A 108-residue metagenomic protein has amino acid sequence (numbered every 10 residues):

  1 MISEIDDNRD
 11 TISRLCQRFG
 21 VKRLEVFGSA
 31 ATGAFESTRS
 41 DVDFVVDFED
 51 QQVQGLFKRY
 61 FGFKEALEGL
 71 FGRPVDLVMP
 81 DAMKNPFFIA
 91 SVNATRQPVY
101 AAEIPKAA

Functional and structural regions predicted by a protein language model:
M1-E25, A31-T38, E49-A108: Catalytic core of pol beta-like nucleotidyltransferases
D43-V46: Short, aliphatic-rich beta-strand segments
